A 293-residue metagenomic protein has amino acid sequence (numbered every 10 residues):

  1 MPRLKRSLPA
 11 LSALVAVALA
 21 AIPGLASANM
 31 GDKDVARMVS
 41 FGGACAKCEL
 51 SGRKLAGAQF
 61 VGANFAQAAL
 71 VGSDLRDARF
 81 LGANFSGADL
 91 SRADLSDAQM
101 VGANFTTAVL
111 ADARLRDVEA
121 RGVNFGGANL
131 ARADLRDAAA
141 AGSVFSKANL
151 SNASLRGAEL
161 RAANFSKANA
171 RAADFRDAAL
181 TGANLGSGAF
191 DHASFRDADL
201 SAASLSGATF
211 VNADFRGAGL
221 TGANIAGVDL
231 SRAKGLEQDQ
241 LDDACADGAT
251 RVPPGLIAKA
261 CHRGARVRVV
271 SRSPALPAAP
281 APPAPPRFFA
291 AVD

Functional and structural regions predicted by a protein language model:
P2-A13: Bacterial N-terminal signal peptides that target proteins for export
R6, L19-A20: Hydrophobic alpha-helical transmembrane segments of integral membrane proteins, especially lipid-exposed positions
A13-L19: Short hydrophobic membrane-inserting helices
S27-V292: Tandem repeat scaffolds
